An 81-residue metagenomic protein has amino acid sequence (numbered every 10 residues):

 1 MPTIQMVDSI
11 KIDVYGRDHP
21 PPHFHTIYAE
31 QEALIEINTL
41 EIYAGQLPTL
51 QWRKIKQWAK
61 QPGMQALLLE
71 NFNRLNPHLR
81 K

Functional and structural regions predicted by a protein language model:
M1-K81: Basic nucleic-acid-binding interfaces
